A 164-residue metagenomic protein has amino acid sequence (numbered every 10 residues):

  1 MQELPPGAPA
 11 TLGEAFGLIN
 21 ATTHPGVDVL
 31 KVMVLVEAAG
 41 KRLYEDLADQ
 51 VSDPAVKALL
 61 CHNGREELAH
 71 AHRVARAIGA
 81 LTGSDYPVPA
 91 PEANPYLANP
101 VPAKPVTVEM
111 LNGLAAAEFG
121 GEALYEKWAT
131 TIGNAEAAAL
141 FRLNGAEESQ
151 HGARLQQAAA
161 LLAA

Functional and structural regions predicted by a protein language model:
M1-A164: Non-heme di-metal
